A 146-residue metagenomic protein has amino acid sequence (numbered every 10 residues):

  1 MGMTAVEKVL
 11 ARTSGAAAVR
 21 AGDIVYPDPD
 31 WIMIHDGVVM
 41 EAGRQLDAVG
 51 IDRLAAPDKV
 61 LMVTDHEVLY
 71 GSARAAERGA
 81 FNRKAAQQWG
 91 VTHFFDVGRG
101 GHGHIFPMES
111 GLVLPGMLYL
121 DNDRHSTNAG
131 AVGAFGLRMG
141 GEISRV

Functional and structural regions predicted by a protein language model:
M1-V146: Fe-S-dependent hydro-lyases/dehydratases of central metabolism
